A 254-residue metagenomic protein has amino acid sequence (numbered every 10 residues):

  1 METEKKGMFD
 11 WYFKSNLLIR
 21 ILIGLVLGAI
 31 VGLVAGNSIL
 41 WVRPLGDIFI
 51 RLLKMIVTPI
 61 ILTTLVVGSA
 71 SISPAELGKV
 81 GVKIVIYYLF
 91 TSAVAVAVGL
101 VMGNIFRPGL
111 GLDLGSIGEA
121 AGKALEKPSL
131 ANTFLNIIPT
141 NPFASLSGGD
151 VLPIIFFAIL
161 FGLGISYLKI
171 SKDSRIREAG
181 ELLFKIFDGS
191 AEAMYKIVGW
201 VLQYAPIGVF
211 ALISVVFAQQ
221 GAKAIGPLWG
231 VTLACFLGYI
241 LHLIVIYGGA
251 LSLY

Functional and structural regions predicted by a protein language model:
M1-K14: Short, Lys/Arg-rich, polar N-terminal cytosolic tail immediately upstream of the first transmembrane signal-anchor
Y12-K14, L18-L25, A29-L33, L53 (+3 more regions): Signature of multi-pass transmembrane helix bundles
L33-R43: Short, hydrophobic transmembrane alpha-helix segments
V42-L53, A144: Hydrophobic alpha-helical membrane-interaction elements
R51-T64: Active-site-adjacent helical/loop segments in soluble small-molecule enzymes
G68-S73: C-terminal ends of transmembrane helices
E76-K83: Membrane-interface alpha-helices at helix entry/exit sites of multi-pass transporters
